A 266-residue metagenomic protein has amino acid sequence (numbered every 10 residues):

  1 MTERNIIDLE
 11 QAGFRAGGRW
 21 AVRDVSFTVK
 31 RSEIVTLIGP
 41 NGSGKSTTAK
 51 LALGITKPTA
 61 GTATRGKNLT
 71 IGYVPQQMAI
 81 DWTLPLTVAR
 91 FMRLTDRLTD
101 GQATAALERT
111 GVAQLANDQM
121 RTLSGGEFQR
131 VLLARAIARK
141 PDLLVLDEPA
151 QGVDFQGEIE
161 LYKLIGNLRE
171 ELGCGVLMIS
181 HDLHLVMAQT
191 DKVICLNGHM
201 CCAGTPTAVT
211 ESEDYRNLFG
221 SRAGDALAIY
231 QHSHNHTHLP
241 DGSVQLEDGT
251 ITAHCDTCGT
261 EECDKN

Functional and structural regions predicted by a protein language model:
D100-L115: Conserved ABC ATPase "signature" region
Q119-L123, E127: Conserved ABC ATPase signature
K140: Conserved catalytic motifs of ABC-family nucleotide-binding domains
L144-E148: Catalytic Walker B motif of ABC-type/P-loop ATPase nucleotide-binding domains
S180-H181: H-loop/switch region of ABC-family ATPase nucleotide-binding domains
G198-A208: Conserved switch/coupling elements of ABC/ABC-like ATPase nucleotide-binding domains
F219-N266: ABC ATPase nucleotide-binding domains
